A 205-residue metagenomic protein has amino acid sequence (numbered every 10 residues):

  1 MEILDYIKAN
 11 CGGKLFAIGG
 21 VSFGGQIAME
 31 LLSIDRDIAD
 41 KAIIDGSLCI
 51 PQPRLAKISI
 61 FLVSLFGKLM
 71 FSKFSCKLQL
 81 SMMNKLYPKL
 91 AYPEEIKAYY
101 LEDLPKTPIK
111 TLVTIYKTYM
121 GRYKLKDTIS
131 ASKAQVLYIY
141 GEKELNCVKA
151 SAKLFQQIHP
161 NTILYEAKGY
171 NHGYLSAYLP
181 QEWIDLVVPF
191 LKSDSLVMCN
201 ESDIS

Functional and structural regions predicted by a protein language model:
M1-L15: Conserved acidic catalytic loop of the alpha/beta-hydrolase fold
I18-G20, D45: Short beta-strand immediately N-terminal to the catalytic nucleophile in serine-hydrolase-like folds
G20-G24, A28: Gly/Ala-rich beta-loop-alpha elbow adjacent to hydrolase catalytic centers
S33, K41-M70: Flexible "cap/lid" loop of the alpha/beta hydrolase fold
P53-L55, K73-T128: Conserved alpha/beta-hydrolase catalytic His-Asp/Glu region
S132, Y138-Y140: Short beta-strand/loop motif that positions the catalytic acidic residue of the alpha/beta-hydrolase fold
L145-S151: Conserved alpha/beta-hydrolase "acid-adjacent" motif
Y170-Q181: Catalytic histidine-centered segment of alpha/beta-hydrolase-like enzymes
